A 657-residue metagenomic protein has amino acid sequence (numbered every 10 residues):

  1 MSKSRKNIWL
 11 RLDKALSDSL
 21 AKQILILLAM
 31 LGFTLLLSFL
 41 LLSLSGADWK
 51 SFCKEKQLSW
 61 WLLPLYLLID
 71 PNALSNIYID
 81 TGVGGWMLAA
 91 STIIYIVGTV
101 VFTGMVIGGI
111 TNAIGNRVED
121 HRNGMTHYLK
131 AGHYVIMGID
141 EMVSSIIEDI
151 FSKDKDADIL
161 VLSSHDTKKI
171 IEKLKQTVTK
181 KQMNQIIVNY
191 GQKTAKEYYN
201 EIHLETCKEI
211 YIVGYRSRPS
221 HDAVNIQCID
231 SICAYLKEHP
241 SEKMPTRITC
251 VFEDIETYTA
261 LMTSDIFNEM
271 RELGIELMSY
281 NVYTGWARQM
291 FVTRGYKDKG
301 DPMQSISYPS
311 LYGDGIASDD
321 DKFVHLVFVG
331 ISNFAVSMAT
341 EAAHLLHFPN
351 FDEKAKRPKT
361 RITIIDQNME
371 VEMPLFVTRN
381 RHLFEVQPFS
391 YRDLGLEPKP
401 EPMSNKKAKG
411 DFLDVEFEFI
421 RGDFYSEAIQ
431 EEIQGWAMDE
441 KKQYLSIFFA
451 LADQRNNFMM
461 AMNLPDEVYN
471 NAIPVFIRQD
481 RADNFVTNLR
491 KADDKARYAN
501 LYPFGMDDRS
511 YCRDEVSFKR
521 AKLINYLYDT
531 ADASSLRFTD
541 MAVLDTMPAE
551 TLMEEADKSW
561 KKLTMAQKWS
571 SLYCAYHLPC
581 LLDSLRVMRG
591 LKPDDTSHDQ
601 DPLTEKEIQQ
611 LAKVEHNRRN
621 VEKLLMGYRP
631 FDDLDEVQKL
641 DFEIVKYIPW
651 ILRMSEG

Functional and structural regions predicted by a protein language model:
S2-G32, S43-W61, N72-K613, N617 (+1 more regions): Cytosolic regulatory regions of ion transport systems
L36-L42: Hydrophobic alpha-helical membrane-embedded segments
K623: Short, small-residue-rich loop/turn micro-motifs
Y628-E656: Amphipathic alpha-helical binding modules
